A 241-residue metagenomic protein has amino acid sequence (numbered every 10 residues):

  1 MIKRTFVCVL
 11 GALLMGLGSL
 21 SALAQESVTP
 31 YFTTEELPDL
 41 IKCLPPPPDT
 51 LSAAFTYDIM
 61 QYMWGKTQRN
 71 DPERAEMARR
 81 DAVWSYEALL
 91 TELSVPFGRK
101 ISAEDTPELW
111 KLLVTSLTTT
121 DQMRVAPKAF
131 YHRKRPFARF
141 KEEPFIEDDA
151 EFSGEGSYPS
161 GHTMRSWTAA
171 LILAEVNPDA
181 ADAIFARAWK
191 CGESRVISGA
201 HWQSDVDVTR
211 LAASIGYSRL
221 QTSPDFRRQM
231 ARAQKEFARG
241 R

Functional and structural regions predicted by a protein language model:
M1-V9: Bacterial N-terminal signal peptides that target proteins for export
I2-K3, G161, S204: Residue-level micro-sites within transmembrane alpha helices that shape and flank functional polar/acidic positions
C8-G18: Bacterial N-terminal signal peptides
S19-A24: Sec/Tat signal peptide C-region and signal peptidase I cleavage site
E26-S198, Q229, R239: Hydrophobic alpha-helical bundle signature of multipass membrane enzymes
K190-Q221, D225-R228: Interfacial helix-loop-helix junctions of multi-pass membrane proteins
S223-R241: Acidic, carboxylate-rich catalytic segments that either coordinate divalent cations
